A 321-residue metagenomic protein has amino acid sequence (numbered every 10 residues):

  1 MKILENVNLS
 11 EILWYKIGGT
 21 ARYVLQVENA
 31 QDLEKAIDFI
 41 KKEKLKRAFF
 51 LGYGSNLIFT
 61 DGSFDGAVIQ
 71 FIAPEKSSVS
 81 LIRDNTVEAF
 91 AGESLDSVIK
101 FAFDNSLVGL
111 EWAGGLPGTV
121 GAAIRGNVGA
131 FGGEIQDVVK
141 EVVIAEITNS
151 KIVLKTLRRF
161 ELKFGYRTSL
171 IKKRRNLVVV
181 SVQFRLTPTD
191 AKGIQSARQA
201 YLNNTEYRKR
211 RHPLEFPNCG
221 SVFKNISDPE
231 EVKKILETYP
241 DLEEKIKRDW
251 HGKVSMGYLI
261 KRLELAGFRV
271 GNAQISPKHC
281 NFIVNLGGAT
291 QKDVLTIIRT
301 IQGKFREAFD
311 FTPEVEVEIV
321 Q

Functional and structural regions predicted by a protein language model:
M1-F131, V138, I147-T148: Anion-binding (especially nucleotide phosphate/pyrophosphate-binding) glycine-rich loop and adjoining beta-alpha core
L4-E5, E11, L57, V153-D293 (+1 more regions): Phosphate/pyrophosphate- and phosphate-bearing ligand-binding catalytic cores of soluble enzymes
A36-I40, A197-L202, I297-I301: Short amphipathic alpha-helices in soluble, non-transmembrane regions that often serve as interface/regulatory elements
S77-I82, I144, F223, V317: A structural signal for short hydrophobic beta-strand segments in well-ordered beta-sheet cores
I82-R83, E146-S150, P188, S227: Short acidic-glycine loop/turn motifs at beta-strand connectors
A123-A130, D137-V142, T156-L170: Active-site glycine-rich loop that binds ribose-phosphate moieties when present
F305: Conserved ATP-binding N-box helix of the HATPase_c
